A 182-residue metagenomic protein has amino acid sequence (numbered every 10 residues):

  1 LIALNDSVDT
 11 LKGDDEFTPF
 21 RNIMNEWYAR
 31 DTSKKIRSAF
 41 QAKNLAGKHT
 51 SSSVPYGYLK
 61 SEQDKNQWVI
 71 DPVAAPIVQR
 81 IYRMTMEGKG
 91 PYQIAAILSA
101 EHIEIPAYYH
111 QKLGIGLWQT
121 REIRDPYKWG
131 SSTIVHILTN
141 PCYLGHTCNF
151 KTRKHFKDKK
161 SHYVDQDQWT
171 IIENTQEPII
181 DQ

Functional and structural regions predicted by a protein language model:
L1-Q182: Conserved catalytic breakage-reunion loop centered on the nucleophilic residue
